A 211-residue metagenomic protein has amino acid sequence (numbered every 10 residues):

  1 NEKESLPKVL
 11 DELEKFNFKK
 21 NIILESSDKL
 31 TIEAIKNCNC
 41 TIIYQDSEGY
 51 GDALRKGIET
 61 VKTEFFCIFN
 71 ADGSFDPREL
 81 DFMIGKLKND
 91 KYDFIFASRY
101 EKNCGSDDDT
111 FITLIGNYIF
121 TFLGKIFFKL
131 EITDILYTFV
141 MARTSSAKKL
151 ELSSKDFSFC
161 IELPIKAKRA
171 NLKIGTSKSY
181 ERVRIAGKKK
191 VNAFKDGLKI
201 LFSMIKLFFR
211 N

Functional and structural regions predicted by a protein language model:
N1-K8: Active-site beta-to-alpha loop of glycosyltransferases that engages the nucleotide-sugar donor
K3, S74-D76: A short, conserved beta-strand element in the Rossmann-like catalytic core that flanks the donor/metal-binding loop
D11-K19: Short, acidic, metal-binding catalytic loop of nucleotide-sugar glycosyltransferases
L24-E33: A conserved acidic beta->alpha catalytic loop
I35, L87, A167-K168: Hydrophobic residues within well-ordered alpha-helices
D46-E48, D52-T60, F65, R78-F157 (+2 more regions): Acceptor/aglycone-binding surface of glycosyltransferases and processive sugar-polymer synthases
E64-S74: Short beta-strand-to-loop acidic/aromatic patch adjacent to the donor-nucleotide binding site
L130-E131, K155, P164-R182: Catalytic donor-sugar/metal-binding loop of nucleotide-sugar-dependent glycosyltransferases
